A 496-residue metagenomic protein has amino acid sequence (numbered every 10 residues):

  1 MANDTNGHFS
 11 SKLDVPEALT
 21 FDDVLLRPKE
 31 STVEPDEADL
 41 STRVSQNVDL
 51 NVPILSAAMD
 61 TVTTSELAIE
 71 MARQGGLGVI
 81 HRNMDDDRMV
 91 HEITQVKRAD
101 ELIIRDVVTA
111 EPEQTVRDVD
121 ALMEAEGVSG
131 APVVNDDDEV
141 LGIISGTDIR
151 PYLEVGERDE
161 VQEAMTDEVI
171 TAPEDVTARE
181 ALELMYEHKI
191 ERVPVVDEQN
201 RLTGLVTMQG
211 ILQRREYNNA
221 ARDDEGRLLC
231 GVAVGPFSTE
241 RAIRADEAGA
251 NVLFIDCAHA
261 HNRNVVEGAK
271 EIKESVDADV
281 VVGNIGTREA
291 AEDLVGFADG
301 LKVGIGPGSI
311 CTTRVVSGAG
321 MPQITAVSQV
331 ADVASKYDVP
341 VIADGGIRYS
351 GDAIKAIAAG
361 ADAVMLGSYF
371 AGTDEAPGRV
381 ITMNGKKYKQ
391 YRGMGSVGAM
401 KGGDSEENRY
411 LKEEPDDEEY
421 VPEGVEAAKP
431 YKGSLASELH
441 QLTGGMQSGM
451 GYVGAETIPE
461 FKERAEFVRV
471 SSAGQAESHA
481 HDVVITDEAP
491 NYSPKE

Functional and structural regions predicted by a protein language model:
M1-E30, A110, A172-P173, D277 (+2 more regions): Alpha/beta catalytic cores of nucleotide-metabolism and tRNA/nucleoside-modifying enzymes
P35-L50, A57-M59, R88-E126, V133-N135 (+5 more regions): Bateman/CBS regulatory modules and CBS-like beta-alpha motifs in cytosolic regions of diverse proteins
D36, D85-T94, E154, R201-A221 (+5 more regions): Active-site-adjacent beta->alpha loops and helix N-cap segments on the catalytic face of soluble alpha/beta enzymes
D49-I54, L102-V107, D223-A233, E271-G286 (+2 more regions): Short beta-strand/loop segments at the ligand-binding rim of alpha/beta enzyme cores
E66-A68, T239-E247, I285-V303, A343 (+1 more regions): Catalytic cores of alpha/beta
R73-M89, A250-N262, G300-S317, I347-I381: Glycine-rich phosphate-binding active-site loops on the catalytic face of alpha/beta enzymes
V79-N83, T109-A110, G130-P132, T171-A172 (+6 more regions): Catalytic beta/alpha-barrel core
I80-D85, V128, P132, V140-V155 (+4 more regions): Short beta->alpha transition motifs characteristic of CBS
